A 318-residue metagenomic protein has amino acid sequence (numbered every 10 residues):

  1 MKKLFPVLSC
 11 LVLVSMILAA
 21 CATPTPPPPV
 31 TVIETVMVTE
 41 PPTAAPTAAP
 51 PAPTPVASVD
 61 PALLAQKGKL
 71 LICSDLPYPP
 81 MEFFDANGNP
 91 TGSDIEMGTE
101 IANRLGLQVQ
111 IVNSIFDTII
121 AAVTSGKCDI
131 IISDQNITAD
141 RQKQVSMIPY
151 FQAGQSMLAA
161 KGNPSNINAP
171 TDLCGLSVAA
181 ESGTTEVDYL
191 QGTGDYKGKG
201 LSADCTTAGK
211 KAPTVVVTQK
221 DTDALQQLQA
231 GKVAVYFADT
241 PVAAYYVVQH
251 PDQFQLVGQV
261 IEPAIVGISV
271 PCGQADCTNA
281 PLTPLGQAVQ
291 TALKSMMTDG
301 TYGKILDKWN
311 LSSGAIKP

Functional and structural regions predicted by a protein language model:
A20-S58: Ser/Thr-rich, Proline-interspersed low-complexity disordered segments
P29, A48-N89, S165-I167, T171-S177 (+2 more regions): Immediate post-signal peptide segment of exported/extracytoplasmic ligand-binding proteins
P55-A62, T185-A212, Q255-L256, T291-P318: Ligand-binding clefts/hinges and TM-proximal coupling segments of bilobed small-molecule sensing domains
L71, L76-P79, P90-N103, Q135 (+2 more regions): Bilobed "Venus flytrap"/periplasmic-binding protein-like clamshell domains and structurally analogous long
L76, F151-K161, G209, A244-T291 (+1 more regions): Periplasmic-binding protein-like
I95-R104, K161-P164, T171-T185, G267-G314: Extended ligand-binding regions for polar small-molecule ligands
T99, N103, Q108-D172: Acidic, polar ligand-binding/catalytic clefts
D117, Q135-K143, L190-G192, Q229-P263: A ligand-binding cleft/hinge motif common to bilobed small-molecule-binding domains
